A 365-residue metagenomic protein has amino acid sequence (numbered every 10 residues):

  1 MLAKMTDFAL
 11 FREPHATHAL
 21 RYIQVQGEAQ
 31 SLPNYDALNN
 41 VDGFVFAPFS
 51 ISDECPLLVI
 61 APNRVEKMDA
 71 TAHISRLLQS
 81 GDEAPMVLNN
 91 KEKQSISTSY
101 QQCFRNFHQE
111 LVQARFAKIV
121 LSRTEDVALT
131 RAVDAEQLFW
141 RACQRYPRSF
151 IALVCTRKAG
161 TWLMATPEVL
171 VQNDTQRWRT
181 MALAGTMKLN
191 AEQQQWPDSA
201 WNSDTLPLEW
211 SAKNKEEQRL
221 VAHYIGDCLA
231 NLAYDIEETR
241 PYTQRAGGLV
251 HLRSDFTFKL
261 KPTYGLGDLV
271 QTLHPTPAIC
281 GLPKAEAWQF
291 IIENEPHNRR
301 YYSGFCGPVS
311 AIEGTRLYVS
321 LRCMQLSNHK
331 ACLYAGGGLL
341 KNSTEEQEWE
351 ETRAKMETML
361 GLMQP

Functional and structural regions predicted by a protein language model:
M1-P14, A19-A47, P283, F305-C306 (+2 more regions): C-terminus-biased signal that marks the final domain/tail of proteins
A3-F8, R12-A16, A128-E217, E313-G336: An anion-binding catalytic pocket shared by soluble metabolic enzymes
H15, V25-D134, S203-L206, A212 (+1 more regions): Non-catalytic accessory segments adjacent to catalytic cores
E66-T98, F104, V127-A128, M181-I292 (+1 more regions): Contiguous alpha-helical scaffold segments within structured protein domains that host functional hotspots
A114, V171, H223: Conserved hydrophobic/aromatic pocket- or pore-lining residues that grip, position, or stack substrates in active sites
V120-S122, L153-T156, R240, G267 (+2 more regions): Short coil/turn segments at secondary-structure boundaries
T156-W162, I225-G226, P241-L249, F305-V309: A glycine-rich phosphate-binding loop feature that marks nucleotide/adenosyl-phosphate handling sites
K259-P365: Conserved hydrophobic core element of enzyme catalytic domains
